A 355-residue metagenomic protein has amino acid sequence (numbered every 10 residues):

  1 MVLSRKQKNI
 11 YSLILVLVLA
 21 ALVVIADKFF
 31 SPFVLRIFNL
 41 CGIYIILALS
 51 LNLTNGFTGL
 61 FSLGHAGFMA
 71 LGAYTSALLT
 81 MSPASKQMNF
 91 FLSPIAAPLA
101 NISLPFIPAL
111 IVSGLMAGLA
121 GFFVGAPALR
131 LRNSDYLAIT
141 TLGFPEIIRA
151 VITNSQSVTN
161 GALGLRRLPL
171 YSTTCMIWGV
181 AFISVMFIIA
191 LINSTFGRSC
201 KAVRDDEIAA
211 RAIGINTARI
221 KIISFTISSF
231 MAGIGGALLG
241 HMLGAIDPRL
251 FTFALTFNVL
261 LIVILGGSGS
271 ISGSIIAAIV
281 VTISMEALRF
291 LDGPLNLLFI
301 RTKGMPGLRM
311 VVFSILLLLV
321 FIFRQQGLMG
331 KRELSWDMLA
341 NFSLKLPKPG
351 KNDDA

Functional and structural regions predicted by a protein language model:
M1-A355: Transmembrane alpha-helices and adjacent helix-loop boundaries
